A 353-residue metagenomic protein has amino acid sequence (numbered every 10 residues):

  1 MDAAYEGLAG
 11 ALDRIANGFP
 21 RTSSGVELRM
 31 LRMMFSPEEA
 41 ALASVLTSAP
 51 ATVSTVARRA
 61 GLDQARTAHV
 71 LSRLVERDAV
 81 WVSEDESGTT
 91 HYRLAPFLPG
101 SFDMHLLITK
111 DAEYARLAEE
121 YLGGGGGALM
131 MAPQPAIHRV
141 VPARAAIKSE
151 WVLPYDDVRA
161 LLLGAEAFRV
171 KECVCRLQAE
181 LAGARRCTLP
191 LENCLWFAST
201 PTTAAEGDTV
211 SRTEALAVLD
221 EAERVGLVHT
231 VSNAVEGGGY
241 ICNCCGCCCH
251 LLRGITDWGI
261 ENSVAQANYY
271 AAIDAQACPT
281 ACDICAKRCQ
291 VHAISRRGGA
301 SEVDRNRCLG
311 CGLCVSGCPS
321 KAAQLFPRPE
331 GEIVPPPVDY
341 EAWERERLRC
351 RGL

Functional and structural regions predicted by a protein language model:
A49-A60: Short acidic, hydrophobic short linear motifs in intrinsically disordered regions
A60-E76: Short amphipathic alpha-helical interaction segments
V75-E86, I294-S295, A323-Q324: A short, conserved structural fragment
D78, G226, H292, G312 (+1 more regions): Glycine-centered, phosphate/nucleic-acid-interacting loop/turn motifs that mediate DNA/RNA or nucleotide
T89-G125: Short, amphipathic alpha-helical interaction segments positioned at domain boundaries
G125-Y270: Catalytic cores of enzyme domains
T230-G238, W258-G310, R328-G331: Ferredoxin-like iron-sulfur electron-transfer modules
R305-L353: Flanking helices and flexible, charged tails adjoining ferredoxin-like Fe-S electron-transfer domains in multi-subunit
